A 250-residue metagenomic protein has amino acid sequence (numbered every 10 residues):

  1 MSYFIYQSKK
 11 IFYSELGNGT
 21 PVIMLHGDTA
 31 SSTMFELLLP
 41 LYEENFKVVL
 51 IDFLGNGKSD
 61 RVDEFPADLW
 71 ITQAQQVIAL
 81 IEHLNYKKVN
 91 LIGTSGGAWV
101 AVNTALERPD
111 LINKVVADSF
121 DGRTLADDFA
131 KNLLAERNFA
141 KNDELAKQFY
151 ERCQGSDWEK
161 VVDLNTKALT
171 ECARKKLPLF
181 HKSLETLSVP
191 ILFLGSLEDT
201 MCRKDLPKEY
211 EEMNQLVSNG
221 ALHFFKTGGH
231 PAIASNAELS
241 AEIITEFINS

Functional and structural regions predicted by a protein language model:
K9-V62: Conserved HGGG/HGGXW glycine-rich cap/lid loop of the alpha/beta-hydrolase fold
D28, V89, G93-S95: Conserved alpha/beta-hydrolase "nucleophile elbow" surrounding the catalytic nucleophile
L50-V89: Active-site loop/oxyanion-hole signature of alpha/beta-hydrolase fold enzymes
W99-E107, I112-N142: Flexible "cap/lid" loop of the alpha/beta hydrolase fold
K167-S183: Active-site nucleophile elbow and catalytic-triad environment of alpha/beta-hydrolase enzymes
L187, F193-G195: Short beta-strand/loop motif that positions the catalytic acidic residue of the alpha/beta-hydrolase fold
G195-G228, A234: Conserved loop-alpha-helix segment in the C-terminal half of the alpha/beta-hydrolase fold that carries the catalytic
A234-E246: Post-His helix in hydrolase/transferase enzymes
